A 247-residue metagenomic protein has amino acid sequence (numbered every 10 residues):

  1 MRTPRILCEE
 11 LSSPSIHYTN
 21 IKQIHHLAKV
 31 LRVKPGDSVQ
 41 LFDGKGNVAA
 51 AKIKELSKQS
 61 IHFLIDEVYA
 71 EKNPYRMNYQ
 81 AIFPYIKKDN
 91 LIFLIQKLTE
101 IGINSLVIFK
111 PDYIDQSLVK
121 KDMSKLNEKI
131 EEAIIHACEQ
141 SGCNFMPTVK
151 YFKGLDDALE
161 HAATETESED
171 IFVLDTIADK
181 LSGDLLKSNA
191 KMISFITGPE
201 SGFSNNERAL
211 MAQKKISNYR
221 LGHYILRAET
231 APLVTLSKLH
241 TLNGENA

Functional and structural regions predicted by a protein language model:
M1-A70: N-terminal positively charged helical leader segments and presequences
L11, V68, K110-I114, H223: Short, ordered loop/turn segments at secondary-structure junctions
V39, L64, A70-F83, K187: Mobile, glycine- and charge-enriched loop segments and immediately flanking short secondary-structure elements within
K72-D170: RNA substrate-binding interface of SAM-dependent RNA methyltransferases
N104, K191, S217: Short acidic/polar active-site loop segments enriched in Thr and Asp
D175-N189: Strongly charged, low-complexity linkers/loops
A190-A209: A C-terminal functional module that forms or caps the active site or interfaces directly with catalytic machinery
N205-A247: Structured adenosyl-cofactor binding patch, chiefly the S-adenosyl-L-methionine
